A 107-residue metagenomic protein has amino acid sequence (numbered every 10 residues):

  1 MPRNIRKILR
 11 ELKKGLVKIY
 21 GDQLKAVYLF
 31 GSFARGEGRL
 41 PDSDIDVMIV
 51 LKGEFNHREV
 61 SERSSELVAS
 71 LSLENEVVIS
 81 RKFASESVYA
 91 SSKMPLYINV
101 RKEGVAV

Functional and structural regions predicted by a protein language model:
M1-Y28, R35-P41, L51-V107: Catalytic core of pol beta-like nucleotidyltransferases
D46-V50: Short beta-strand->loop micro-motif that forms the acidic, two-metal-ion catalytic signature in nucleotide-processing
